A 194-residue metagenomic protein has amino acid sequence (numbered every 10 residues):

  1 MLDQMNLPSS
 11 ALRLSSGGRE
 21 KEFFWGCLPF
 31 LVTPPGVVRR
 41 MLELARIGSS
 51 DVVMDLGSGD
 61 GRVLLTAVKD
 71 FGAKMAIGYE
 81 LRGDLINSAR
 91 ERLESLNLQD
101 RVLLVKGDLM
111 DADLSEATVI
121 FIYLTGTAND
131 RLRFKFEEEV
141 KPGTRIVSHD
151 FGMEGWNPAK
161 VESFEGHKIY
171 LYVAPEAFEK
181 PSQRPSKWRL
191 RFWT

Functional and structural regions predicted by a protein language model:
M1-S50: S-adenosyl-L-methionine
S50-G59: Conserved class I S-adenosyl-L-methionine
R62-A73: Conserved SAM-binding loop of SAM-dependent methyltransferases across substrates and taxa, primarily the Class I
M75-E80: Conserved SAM-binding motif I beta-strand of class I
I86-E116: S-adenosyl-L-methionine
S115-R131: A short SAM/SAH-binding and catalytic strip from SAM-dependent methyltransferases
T127-W193: C-terminal substrate-binding/active-site "lid" region of AdoMet-derived donor-dependent transferases
